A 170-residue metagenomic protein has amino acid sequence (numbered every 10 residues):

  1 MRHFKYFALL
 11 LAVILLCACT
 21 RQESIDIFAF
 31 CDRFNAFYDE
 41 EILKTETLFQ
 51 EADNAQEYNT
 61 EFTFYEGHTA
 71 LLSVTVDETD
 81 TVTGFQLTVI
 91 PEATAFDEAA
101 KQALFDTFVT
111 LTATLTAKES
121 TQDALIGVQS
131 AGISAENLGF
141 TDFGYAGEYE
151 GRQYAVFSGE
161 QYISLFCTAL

Functional and structural regions predicted by a protein language model:
M1-A8: Bacterial N-terminal signal peptides that target proteins for export
L15-A18: C-terminal motif of bacterial Sec signal peptides marking the signal peptidase cleavage site
T20-Q22: Bacterial signal peptide processing site
F30-L43: Intrinsically disordered, low-complexity regions enriched in acidic/Ser/Thr/Pro/Gln residues
E40-E57, T116-A146: Short glycine-rich, low-complexity/disordered patches
A55-A100, F140-L170: Amphipathic N-proximal alpha-helical interface segments
V76-A135: Long, charged/polar, surface-exposed segments that mediate recognition or autoinhibition
